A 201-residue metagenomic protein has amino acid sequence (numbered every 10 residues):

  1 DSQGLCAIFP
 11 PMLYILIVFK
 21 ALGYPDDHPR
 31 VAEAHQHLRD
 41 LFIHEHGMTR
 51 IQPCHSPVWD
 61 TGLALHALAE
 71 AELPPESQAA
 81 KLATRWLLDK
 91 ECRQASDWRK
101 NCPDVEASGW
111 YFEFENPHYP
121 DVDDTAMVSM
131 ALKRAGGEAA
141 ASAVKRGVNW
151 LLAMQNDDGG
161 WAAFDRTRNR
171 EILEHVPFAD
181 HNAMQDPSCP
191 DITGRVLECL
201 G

Functional and structural regions predicted by a protein language model:
D1-G201: Preference for long, amphipathic alpha-helical scaffolds in soluble/luminal domains and all-alpha bundles
